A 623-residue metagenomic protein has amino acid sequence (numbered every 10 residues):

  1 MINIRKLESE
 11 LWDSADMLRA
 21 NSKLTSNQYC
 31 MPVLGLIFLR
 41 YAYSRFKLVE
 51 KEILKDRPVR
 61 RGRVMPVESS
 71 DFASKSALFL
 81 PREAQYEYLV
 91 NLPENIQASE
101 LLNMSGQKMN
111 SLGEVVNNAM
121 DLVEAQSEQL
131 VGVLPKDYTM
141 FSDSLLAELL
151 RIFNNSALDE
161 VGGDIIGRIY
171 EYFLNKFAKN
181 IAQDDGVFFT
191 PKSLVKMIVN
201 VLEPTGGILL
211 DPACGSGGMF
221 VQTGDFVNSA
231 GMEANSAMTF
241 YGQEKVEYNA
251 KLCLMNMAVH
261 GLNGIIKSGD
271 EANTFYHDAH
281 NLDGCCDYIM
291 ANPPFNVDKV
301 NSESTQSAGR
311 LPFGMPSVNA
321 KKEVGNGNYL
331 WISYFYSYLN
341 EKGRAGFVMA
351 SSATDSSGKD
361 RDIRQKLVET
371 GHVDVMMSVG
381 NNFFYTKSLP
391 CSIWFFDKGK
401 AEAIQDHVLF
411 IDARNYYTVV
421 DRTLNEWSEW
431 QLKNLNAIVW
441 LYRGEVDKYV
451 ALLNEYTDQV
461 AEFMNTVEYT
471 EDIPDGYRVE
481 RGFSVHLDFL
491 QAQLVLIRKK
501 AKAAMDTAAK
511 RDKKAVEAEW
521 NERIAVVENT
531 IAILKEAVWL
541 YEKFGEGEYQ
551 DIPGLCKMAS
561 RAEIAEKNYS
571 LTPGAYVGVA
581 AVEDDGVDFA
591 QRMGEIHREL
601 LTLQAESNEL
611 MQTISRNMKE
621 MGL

Functional and structural regions predicted by a protein language model:
M1-T205, I265-H280, S378-N381, I404-D412 (+1 more regions): Non-catalytic, mostly N-terminal accessory regions of nucleic-acid modification and defense proteins
N3, L7, T25-Q28, L145 (+10 more regions): Helical mechanochemical/support elements of P-loop NTPase systems and associated helical scaffolds
K23, V300-N326, S351-K359, G380-T386 (+2 more regions): Short, contiguous acidic/charged loop-to-helix segments that flank catalytic cores in large enzymes
T25-Y41, I198, A250, A320-F396: Conserved Class I SAM-dependent methyltransferase catalytic core
T139, D159, G242-V246, Y288 (+6 more regions): Hydrophobic alpha-helical scaffolding
D184-A291, N296-S307, P312-V318, Y329-L330 (+3 more regions): Conserved S-adenosyl-L-methionine
N228, A258, P294, S337-N340 (+16 more regions): Hydrophobic alpha-helix feature that most strongly marks membrane-spanning transmembrane helices and their immediate
R344-D355, Q365, D374-W430, Y449 (+5 more regions): Substrate-binding/catalytic lobe of Class I Rossmann-like enzymes that use SAM or dcSAM, i.e., the mid-to-C-terminal
